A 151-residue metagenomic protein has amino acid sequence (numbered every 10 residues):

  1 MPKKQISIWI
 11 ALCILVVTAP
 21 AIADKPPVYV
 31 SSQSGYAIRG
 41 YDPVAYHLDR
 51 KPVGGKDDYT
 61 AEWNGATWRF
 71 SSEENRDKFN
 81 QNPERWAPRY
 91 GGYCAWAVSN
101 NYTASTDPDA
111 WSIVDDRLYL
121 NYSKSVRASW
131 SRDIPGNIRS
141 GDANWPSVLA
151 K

Functional and structural regions predicted by a protein language model:
M1-W9: Bacterial N-terminal signal peptides that target proteins for export
W9-I10, Q81: Intrinsically disordered, low-complexity segments enriched in polar/charged small residues
C13-I14: Repetitive helical segments and hydrophobic/amphipathic motifs
T18-A19: N-terminal signal peptide c-region/cleavage motif recognized by signal peptidases
I22-K151: Charged, low-complexity intrinsically disordered segments
